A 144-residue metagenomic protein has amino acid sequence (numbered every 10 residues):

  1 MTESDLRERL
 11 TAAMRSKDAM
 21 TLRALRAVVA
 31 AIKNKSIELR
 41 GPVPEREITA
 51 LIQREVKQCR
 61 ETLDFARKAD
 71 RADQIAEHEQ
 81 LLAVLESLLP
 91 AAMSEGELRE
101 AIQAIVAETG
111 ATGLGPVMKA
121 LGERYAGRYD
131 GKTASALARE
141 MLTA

Functional and structural regions predicted by a protein language model:
M1-A144: Charged, compositionally biased, marginally structured helical/coil segments
